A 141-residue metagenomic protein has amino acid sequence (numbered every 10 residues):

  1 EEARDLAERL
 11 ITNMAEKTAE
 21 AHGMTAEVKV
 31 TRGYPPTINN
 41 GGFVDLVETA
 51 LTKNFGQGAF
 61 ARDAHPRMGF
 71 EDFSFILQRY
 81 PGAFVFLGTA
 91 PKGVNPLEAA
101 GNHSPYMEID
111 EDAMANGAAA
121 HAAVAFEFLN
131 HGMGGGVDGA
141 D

Functional and structural regions predicted by a protein language model:
E1-D141: Metal-dependent amide/peptide-bond hydrolase catalytic core, centered on the "pita-bread" metallohydrolase fold
